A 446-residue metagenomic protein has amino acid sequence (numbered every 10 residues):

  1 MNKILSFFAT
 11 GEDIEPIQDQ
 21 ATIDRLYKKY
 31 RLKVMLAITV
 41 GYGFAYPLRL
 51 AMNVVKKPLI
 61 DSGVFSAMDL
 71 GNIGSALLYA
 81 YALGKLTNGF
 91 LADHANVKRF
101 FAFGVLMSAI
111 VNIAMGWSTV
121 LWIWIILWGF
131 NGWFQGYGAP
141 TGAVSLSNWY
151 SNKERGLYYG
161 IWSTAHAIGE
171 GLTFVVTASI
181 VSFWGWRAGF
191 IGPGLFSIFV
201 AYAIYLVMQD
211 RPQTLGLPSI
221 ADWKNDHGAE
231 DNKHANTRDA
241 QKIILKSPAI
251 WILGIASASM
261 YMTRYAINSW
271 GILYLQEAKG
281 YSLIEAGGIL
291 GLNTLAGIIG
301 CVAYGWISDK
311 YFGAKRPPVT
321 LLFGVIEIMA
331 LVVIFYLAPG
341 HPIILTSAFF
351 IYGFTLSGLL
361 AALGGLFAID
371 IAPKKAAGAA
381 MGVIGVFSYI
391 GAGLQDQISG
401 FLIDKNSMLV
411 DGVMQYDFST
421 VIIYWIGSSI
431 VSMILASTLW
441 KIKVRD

Functional and structural regions predicted by a protein language model:
I17-K28, L215-I252, A278: Juxtamembrane intracellular "pre-TM" segments in multi-pass secondary transporters
M52-V54, S247-V302, L360, Q395-S399: Extracytoplasmic gate region of multi-pass secondary transporters
V64, N96, W117-W122, G280 (+1 more regions): Helix-breaking motifs and short loop linkers at transmembrane-helix boundaries and internal kinks in secondary membrane
L83-W122: Conserved MFS/SLC helix-loop-helix module at the cytosolic interface between two early adjacent transmembrane helices
H94-V105, K310-G324: Cytoplasmic membrane-interface "Motif A"-like loop-to-helix N-cap segments of 12-TM Major Facilitator Superfamily
L127-I168: Cytoplasmic helix-loop-helix junction between adjacent transmembrane helices in 12-TM secondary transporters
W162-Q213: Helix-loop-helix hairpin linking two adjacent transmembrane segments in secondary transporters
A314-L363: C-terminal transmembrane helical hairpin of 12-TM major facilitator-type secondary transporters
